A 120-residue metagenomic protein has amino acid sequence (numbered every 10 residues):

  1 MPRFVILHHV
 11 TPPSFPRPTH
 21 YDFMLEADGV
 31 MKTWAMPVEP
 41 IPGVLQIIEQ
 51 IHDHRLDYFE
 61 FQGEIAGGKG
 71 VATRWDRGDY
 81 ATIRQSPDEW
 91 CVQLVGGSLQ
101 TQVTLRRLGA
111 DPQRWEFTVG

Functional and structural regions predicted by a protein language model:
M1-G120: A charge-rich, low-complexity, intrinsically flexible signal that marks solvent-exposed coils, linkers, repeats
